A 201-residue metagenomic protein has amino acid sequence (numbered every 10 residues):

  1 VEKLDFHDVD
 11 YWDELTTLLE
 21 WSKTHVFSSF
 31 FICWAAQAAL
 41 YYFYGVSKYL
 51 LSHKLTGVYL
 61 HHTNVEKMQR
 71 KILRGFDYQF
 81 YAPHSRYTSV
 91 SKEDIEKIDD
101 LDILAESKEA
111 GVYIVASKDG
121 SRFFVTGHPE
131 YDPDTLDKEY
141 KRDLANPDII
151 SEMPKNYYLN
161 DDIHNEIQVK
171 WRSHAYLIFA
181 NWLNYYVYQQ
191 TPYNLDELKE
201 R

Functional and structural regions predicted by a protein language model:
V1-E2, D119: Short, histidine-centered active-site or binding-site loop motifs used for metal coordination, general acid-base
E2-V65: Cysteine-nucleophile active-site neighborhood
T17-E20, T56, L60-R201: Amide-donor transfer/coupling interface in amidating biosynthetic enzymes
